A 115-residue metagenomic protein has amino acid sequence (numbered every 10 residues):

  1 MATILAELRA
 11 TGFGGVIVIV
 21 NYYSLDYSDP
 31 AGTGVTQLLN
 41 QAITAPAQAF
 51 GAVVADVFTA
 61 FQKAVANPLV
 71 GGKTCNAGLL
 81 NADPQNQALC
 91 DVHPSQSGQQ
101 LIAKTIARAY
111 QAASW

Functional and structural regions predicted by a protein language model:
M1-A6, N40: Generic structural signal for well-ordered alpha-helices, preferentially at hydrophobic/aromatic core positions
L5-A10, Y110: N-terminal cationic-hydrophobic initiation segments that often serve targeting/anchoring roles
T11-F13, Q48: Short, structurally constrained coil/turn elements that cap an alpha-helix or connect an alpha-helix to the following
F13-Y23: Conserved, well-ordered alpha-helix/loop/beta-strand core segments that scaffold catalytic motifs
Y22-W115: Catalytic His-Asp segment of secreted/periplasmic serine-dependent ester chemistry enzymes
